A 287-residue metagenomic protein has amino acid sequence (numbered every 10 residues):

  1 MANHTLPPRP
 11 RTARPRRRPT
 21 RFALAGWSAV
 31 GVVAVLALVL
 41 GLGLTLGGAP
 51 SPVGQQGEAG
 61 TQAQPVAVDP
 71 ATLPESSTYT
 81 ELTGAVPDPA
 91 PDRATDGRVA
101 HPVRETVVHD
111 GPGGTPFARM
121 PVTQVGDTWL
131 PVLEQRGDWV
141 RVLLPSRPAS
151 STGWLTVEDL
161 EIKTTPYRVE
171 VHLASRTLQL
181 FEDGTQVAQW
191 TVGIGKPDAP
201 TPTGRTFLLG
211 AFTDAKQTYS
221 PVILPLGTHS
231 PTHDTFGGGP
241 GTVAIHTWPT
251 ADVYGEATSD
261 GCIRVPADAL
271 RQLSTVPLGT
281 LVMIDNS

Functional and structural regions predicted by a protein language model:
M1-L24, S51-E58: Terminal targeting segments of Actinobacterial cell-envelope proteins
T20-T45: Secretory targeting and sorting signals
V30-V33, S146, D159-Y167, R205 (+1 more regions): Exported/periplasmic cell-wall-interacting domains
A37-Q64: C-terminal region of N-terminal signal peptides and the immediate post-cleavage residues of exported proteins
G60-L130: Beta-loop motif signature
V103-E105, D127, Q135-W139, S150 (+7 more regions): Extracytoplasmic
R104, P112, R136, L144-P148 (+8 more regions): A mature extracytoplasmic/lumenal domain signature
R119-E158: SH3/SH3-like beta-barrel superfamily modules
